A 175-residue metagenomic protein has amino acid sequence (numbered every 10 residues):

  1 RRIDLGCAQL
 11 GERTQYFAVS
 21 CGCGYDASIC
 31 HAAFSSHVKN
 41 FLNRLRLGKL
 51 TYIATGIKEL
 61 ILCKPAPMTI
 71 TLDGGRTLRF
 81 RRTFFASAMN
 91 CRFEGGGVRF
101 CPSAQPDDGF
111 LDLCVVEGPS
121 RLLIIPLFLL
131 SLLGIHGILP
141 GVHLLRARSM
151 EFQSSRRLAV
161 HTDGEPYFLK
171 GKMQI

Functional and structural regions predicted by a protein language model:
R1-R82: Catalytic core of DAGKc-family lipid kinases
R2, A18-S20, C91-F93, Q105 (+1 more regions): Short glycine- and Lys/Arg-enriched binding-loop motifs that mark or flank ligand-binding interfaces
G6, I29, A86, L113 (+1 more regions): A residue-level signal for conserved active-site and pocket-lining positions in enzyme catalytic cores
G22, D26, F85-C101: Glycine-rich phosphate/pyrophosphate-binding beta-alpha loops
D26-I29, L78-F80, F93-G97, R121-I125: Short acidic/glycine-rich loop or secondary-structure boundary segments that cap or lie
H37-L50, C91-E94, P102-L123: Gly/Ser/Thr-rich active-site loops/lids in small-molecule metabolic enzymes that frequently grip phosphoryl groups
A66, F84, R146-R148: Short beta-strand or tight-loop elements that sit immediately N-terminal to catalytic metal-binding acidic residues
L72-F80, Q105-I175: ATP/nucleoside-binding phosphotransfer catalytic cores, i.e., glycine-rich phosphate-binding loops
